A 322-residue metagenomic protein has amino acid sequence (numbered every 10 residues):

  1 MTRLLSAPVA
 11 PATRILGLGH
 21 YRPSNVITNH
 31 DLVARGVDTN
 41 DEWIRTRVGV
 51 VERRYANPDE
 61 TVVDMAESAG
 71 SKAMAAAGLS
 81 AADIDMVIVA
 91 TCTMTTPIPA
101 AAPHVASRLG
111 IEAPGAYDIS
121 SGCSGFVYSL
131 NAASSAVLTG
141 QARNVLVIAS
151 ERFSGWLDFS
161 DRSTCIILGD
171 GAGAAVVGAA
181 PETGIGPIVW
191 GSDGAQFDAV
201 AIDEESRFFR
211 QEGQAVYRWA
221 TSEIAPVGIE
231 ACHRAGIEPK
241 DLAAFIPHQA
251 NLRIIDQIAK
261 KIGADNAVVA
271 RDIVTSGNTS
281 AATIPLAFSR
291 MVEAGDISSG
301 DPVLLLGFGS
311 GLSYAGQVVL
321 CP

Functional and structural regions predicted by a protein language model:
T2-P58, F159-S222, P226-I229, F308 (+1 more regions): Condensing-enzyme catalytic core mediating Claisen C-C bond formation in acyl metabolism
R3, V63, E67-G70, T93-M94 (+4 more regions): Claisen-condensing/thiolase-fold acyl-transfer catalytic domains that form or cleave C-C bonds in fatty acid
I15-G17, I44, A73, I84-V87 (+8 more regions): Buried hydrophobic positions in well-ordered alpha/beta secondary-structure cores of metabolic enzymes
L16-G19, A90, S120, V145-E151 (+3 more regions): Short beta-strand segments
V37-T46, T96-G110, L146-F153, D198-I202 (+1 more regions): Acidic-glycine-rich active-site phosphate/pyrophosphate-binding loop
V50-E52, D83-I88, V105-S120, G155-S160 (+1 more regions): Glycine/charged-rich beta-loop-alpha catalytic/anionic-binding loops adjacent to active sites
A69-D85, P226-A243, M291-D296: Phosphate/pyrophosphate-binding loops at sites that engage ATP/ADP/AMP, CoA/4′-phosphopantetheine, polyphosphate
A136-G169: Flexible, glycine-rich active-site loops centered on histidine and acidic residues that chelate a metal or position
